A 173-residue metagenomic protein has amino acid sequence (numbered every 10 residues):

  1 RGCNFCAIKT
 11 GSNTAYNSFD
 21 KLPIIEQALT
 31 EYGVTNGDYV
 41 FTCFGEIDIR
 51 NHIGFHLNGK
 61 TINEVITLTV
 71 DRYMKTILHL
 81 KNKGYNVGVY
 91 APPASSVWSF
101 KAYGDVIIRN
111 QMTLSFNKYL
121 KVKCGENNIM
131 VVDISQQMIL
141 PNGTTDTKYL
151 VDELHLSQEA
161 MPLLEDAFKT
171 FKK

Functional and structural regions predicted by a protein language model:
R1-R72: Conserved SGNH/GDSL esterase-like catalytic core that processes O-acyl groups on lipids and polysaccharides
G45-D48, I77-Q111, Q136-Q137: Active-site segments of SGNH/GDSL-like serine hydrolases that catalyze O-acetyl group transfer/hydrolysis on lipids
I49-N63, S96-D105, T145-Y149: Surface-exposed, active-site-proximal loop segments in enzymatic domains
I66-V70, M74, Q158-K169: Short, amphipathic alpha-helical "lid/cap" segments that border enzyme active or binding sites
V70-L78, N117, K121: Generic structural signal for well-ordered alpha-helices, preferentially at hydrophobic/aromatic core positions
N86-P92, L114-K148, E165-K172: Extracellular serine-dependent O-acyl
V97-I134, L154, Q158-M161: Substrate-gating cap/lid alpha-helix
